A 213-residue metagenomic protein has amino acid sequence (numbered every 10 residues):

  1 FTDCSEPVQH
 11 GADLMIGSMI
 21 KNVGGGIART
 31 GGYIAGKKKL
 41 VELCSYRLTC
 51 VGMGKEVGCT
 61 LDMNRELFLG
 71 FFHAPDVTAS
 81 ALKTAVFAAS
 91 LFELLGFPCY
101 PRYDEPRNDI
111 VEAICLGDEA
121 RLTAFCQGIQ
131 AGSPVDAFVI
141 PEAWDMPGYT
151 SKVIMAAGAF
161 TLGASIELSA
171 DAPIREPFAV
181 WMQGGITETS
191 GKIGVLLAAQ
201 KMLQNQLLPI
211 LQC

Functional and structural regions predicted by a protein language model:
F1-A79, K83, F92, G96-Y100 (+1 more regions): Conserved PLP-enzyme active-site core in the AAT-like
D3, G11, L40, C44 (+7 more regions): General structural feature for long, well-ordered alpha-helical segments within catalytic domains of soluble enzymes
E93-Q212: Conserved C-terminal alpha-helix-loop-beta "cap" of PLP-dependent enzymes that closes/shapes the active-site mouth
